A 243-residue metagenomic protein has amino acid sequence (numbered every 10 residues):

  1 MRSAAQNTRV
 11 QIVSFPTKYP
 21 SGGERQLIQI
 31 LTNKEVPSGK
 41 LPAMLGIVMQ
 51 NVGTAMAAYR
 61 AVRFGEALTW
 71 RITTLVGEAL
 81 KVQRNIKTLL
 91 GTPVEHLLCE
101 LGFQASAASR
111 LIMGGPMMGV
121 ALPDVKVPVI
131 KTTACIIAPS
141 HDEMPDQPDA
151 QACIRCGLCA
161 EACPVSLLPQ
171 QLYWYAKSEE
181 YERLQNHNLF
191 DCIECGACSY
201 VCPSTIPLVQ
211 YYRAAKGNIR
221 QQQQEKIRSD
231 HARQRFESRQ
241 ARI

Functional and structural regions predicted by a protein language model:
M1-V94, E100-A107, G115: Hydrophobic alpha-helical positions that pack around
F15, V76-E78, L89, I112-G114 (+5 more regions): Generic beta-strand/beta-sheet core signal
P20, L27-T32, V48, G102-I154: Active-site gating/interface segments in enzymes
L45, L89, H96, G102-R110 (+1 more regions): Peripheral terminal and linker regions in Fe-S/redox and tRNA-modifying enzymes
M49-A57, W70, K81, L89-T92 (+8 more regions): Conserved active-site and cofactor/substrate-binding residues in soluble primary-metabolism enzymes
A57-A61, H96-E100, L158, Q171 (+2 more regions): Alpha-helical scaffold segments in soluble metabolic enzymes
G91, H96-L98, L111, C163 (+1 more regions): Short alpha-helical segments in extracytoplasmic peptidoglycan/chitin-binding modules and envelope-associated proteins
A134-Q147, A160, P164-R242: Ferredoxin-type iron-sulfur electron-transfer modules in oxidoreductases and energy-metabolism complexes
